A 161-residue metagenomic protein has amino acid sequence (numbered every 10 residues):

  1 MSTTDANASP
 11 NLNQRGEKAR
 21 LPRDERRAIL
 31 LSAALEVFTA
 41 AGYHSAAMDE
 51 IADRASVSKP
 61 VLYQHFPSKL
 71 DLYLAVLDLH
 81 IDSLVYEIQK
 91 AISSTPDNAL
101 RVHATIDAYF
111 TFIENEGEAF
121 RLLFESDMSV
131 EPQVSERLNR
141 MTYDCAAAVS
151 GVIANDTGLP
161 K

Functional and structural regions predicted by a protein language model:
M1-E25: N-terminal intrinsically disordered/low-complexity leader segments
R23, L31, Y73, L77 (+5 more regions): Amphipathic, non-transmembrane alpha-helical scaffold segments
R27-A28, L35, T39, Y63 (+5 more regions): Solvent-exposed, non-membrane alpha-helical residues enriched in polar/charged side chains
I29, A33, V37-D71, A75: Helix-turn-helix
H44-S45, L159-K161: Short, charged helix-capping/linker segments at alpha-helix termini
A75, Q89-E118, N155: Hydrophobic alpha-helical connector segments
D82-V85, P132-G158: Amphipathic alpha-helical packing segments from all-alpha helical-bundle domains
E114-Q133, S150: Amphipathic alpha-helical segments used for helix-helix packing
